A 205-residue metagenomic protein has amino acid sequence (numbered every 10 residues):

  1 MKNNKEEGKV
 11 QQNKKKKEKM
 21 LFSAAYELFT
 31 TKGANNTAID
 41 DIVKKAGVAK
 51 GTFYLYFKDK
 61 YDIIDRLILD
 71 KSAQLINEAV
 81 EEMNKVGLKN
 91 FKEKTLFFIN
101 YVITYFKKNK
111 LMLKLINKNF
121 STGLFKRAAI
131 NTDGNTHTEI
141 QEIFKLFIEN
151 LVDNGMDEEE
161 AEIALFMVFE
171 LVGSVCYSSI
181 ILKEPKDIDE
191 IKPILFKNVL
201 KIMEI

Functional and structural regions predicted by a protein language model:
M1-K16: N-terminal intrinsically disordered/low-complexity leader segments
K16-M20, A24: N-terminal positioning helix adjacent to the helix-turn-helix/winged-helix DNA-binding module
M20, L28-D62, R66: Helix-turn-helix
F57, I64-Q74, E78, I116 (+1 more regions): Alpha-helical DNA-contacting segments of helix-turn-helix folds
R66, V80-K108, A164, V168: Hydrophobic alpha-helical connector segments
A73, N77-V80, F125-N154, E162-F166 (+1 more regions): Amphipathic alpha-helical packing segments from all-alpha helical-bundle domains
Y101, Y105-R127, S174-I181: Amphipathic alpha-helical segments used for helix-helix packing
L151-N198: Hydrophobic/aromatic-rich alpha-helical bundle segments in the mid-to-C-terminal region
